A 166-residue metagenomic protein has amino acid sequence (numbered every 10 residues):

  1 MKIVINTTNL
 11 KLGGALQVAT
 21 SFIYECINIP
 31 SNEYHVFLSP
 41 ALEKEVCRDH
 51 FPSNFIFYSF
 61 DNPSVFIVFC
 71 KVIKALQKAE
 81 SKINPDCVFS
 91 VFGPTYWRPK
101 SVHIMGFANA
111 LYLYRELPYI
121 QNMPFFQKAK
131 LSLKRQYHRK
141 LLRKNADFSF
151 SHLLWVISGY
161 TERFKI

Functional and structural regions predicted by a protein language model:
N6-T20: A short, glycine/small-residue-rich beta-strand->loop->alpha-helix junction that serves as a flexible
L12-G14, E43-V46, Y96-P99, Y112-R115 (+1 more regions): Short catalytic/ligand-binding loop motif for oxyanion handling, primarily in non-cytosolic enzymes, centered on
A19, I29-P94: Active-site donor-binding segments of glycosyltransferases and PAPS-dependent sulfotransferases
K74-A110, K140, K144, F148: Glycosyltransferases and closely related glycan-assembly transferases that use nucleotide-activated donors
M105-L133: Acceptor-binding helix/loop patch of EC 2.4 sugar-transfer enzymes, predominantly nucleotide-sugar-dependent
Q127-S149: Membrane-proximal helix-turn-helix segments that form the acceptor-binding/catalytic region of lipid-linked
R143-I166: A short, active-site helix/loop in glycosyltransferases that binds the activated sugar's phosphate group
